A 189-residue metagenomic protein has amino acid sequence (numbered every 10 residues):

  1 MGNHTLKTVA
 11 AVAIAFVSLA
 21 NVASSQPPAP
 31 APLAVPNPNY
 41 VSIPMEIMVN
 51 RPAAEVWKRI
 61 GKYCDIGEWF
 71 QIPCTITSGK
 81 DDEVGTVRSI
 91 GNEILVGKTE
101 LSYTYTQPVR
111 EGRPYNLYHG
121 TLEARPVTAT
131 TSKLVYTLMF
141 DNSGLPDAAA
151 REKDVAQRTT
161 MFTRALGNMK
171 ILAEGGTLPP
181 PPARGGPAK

Functional and structural regions predicted by a protein language model:
M1-A10: Bacterial N-terminal signal peptides that target proteins for export
G2, A34-V35, R110-G112: Short proline/glycine-enriched turn/loop segments at secondary-structure junctions
V9-A20: Bacterial N-terminal signal peptides
A23-S78: Hydrophobic ligand-binding cavity/cleft-lining segments
S25-A29, P182-K189: Compositionally biased, proline/threonine/alanine/serine-rich low-complexity intrinsically disordered stretches
M48, C64-H119, K133, I171-P180: Glycine-rich portal/gate segments that line the openings of hydrophobic small-molecule binding cavities
A54, K58, C64, T160-G167 (+1 more regions): Solvent-exposed, polar/charged alpha-helical surfaces in well-ordered, non-transmembrane soluble domains, broadly
R110-R164, I171: Beta-strand/loop substructures that line and gate deep hydrophobic ligand-binding cavities in soluble
